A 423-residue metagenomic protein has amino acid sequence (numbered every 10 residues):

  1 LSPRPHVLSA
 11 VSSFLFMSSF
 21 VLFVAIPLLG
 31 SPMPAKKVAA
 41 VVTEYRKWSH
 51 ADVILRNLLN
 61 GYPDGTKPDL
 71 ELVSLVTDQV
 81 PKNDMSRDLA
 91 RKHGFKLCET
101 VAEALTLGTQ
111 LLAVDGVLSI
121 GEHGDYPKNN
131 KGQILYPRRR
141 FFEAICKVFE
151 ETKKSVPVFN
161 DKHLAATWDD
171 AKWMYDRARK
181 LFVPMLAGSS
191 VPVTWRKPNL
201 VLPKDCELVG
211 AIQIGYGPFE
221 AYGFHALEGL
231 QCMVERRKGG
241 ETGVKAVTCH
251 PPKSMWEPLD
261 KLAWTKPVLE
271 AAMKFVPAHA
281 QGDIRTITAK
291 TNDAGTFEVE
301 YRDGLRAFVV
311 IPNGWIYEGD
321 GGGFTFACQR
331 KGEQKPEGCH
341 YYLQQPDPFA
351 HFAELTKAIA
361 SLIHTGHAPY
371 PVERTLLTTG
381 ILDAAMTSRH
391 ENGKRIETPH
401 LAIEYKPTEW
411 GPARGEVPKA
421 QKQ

Functional and structural regions predicted by a protein language model:
L1-P32: Intrinsic disorder/low-complexity segments
P32-K92, A211: N-terminal Rossmann-like dinucleotide-binding module
P32-P34, G132-I134, L362-Q423: C-terminal helix-rich "cap/oligomerization" subdomain common to oxidoreductases
V38, V183-F219, T242-K253, V309: NAD(P)-dependent dehydrogenases' Rossmann-like dinucleotide-binding region
K96-A104: Short acidic-hydrophobic, aromatic-tinged amphipathic segments that line or gate anion-handling sites
V117, E122-V191: Beta-strand-loop-alpha-helix segment that lines the small-molecule cofactor/substrate pocket of alpha/beta enzymes
A211-L305, I311-E318, L377-G380: Rossmann-like dinucleotide-binding domain that binds NAD(P)(H)
A280-R374: NAD(P)-dinucleotide binding in Rossmann-like oxidoreductases
